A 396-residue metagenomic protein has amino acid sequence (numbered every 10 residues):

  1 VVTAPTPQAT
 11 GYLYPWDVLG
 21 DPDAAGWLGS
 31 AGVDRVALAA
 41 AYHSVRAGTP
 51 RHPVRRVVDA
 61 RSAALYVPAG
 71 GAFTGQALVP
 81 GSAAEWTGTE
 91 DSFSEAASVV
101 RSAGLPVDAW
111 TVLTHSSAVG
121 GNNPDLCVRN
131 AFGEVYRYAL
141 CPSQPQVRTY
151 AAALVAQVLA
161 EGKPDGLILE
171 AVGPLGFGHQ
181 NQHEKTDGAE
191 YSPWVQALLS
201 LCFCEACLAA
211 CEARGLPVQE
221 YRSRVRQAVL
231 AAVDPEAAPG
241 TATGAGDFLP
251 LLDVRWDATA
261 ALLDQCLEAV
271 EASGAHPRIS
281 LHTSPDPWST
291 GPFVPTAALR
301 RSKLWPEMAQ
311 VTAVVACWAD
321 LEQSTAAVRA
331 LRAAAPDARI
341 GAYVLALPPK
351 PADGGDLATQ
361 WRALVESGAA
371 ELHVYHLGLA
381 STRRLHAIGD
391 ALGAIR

Functional and structural regions predicted by a protein language model:
P7-L13, D34-A39, V107-T111, D165-L169 (+4 more regions): Hydrophobic faces of well-ordered beta-strands that scaffold small-molecule active sites in alpha/beta enzyme cores
P7-Y12, D108-A160: Active-site-adjacent "subsite" loops/lids of carbohydrate-active enzymes
T10-L19, G71-E90, E134-T149, F248-A258 (+2 more regions): The substrate-binding groove and active-site-proximal loops of carbohydrate-active enzymes, especially glycoside
D17-S30, P145-V158, G291-M308, S324-V328 (+1 more regions): Short, acidic/polar
P22-P50, V58, Q157-G166, S302-V315 (+1 more regions): Catalytic domains of carbohydrate-active enzymes, especially glycoside hydrolases
V33, A37-G88: Aromatic-lined carbohydrate-binding/catalytic grooves of carbohydrate-active enzymes
E134-S273, R278, T283-W305: Polysaccharide-binding and catalytic clefts of secreted carbohydrate-active enzymes
A309-S324, A338-R396: Substrate-binding cleft of secreted/luminal carbohydrate-active enzymes
